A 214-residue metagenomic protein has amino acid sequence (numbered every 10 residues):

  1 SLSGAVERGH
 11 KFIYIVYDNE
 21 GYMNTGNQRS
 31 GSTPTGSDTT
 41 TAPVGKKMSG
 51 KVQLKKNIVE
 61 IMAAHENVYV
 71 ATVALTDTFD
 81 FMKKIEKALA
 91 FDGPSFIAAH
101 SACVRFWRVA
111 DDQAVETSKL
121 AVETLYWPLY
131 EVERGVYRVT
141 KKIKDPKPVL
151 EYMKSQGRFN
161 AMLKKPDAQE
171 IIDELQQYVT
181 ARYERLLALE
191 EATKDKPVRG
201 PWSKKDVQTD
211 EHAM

Functional and structural regions predicted by a protein language model:
S1-N27, T76-K83, A88: Thiamine diphosphate
L2-G4, Q28-G31, A110-Q113: Short, glycine/charged-enriched secondary-structure capping and boundary segments
F12-Y14, S37-A42, S95-A98, A121-T124: Glycine-rich loops and low-complexity Gly/Arg-rich segments that provide flexible linkers or classic glycine-based
V16, V70-V73, F96-H100: Short, conserved beta-strand edge motifs with alternating hydrophobic and charged residues
Y17-G21, P43-M48, S101, Y126-V132: Short C-terminal domain-edge/linker segments immediately following a structured domain
S30-F91: Conserved thiamine diphosphate
F81-M214: Glycine/aspartate-rich loop-and-adjacent alpha/beta segment that forms the canonical ThDP
